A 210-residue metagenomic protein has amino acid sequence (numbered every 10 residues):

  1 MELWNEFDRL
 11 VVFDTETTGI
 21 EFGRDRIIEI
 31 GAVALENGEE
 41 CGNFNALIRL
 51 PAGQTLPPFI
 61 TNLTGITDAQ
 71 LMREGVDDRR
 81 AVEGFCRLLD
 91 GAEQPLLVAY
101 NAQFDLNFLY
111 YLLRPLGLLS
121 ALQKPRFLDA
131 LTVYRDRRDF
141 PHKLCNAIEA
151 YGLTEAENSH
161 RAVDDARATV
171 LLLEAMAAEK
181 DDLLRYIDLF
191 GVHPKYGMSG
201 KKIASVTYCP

Functional and structural regions predicted by a protein language model:
M1-E2, L171-P210: Acidic two-metal-ion nuclease catalytic site recognized across multiple nuclease folds, prominently DnaQ/RNase D-T
M1-R114, A121-L122, C145-E157: Conserved non-catalytic scaffold segment of RNase H-like nuclease domains
T17-G19, T132, A168: Short, glycine/acidic-enriched loop or turn micro-motifs at the edges of active sites
L109, V133, T169-L173: Buried hydrophobic packing segments
K124-L131, A150, H160: A contiguous pocket-lining binding segment that forms or flanks enzyme active sites
R126-H142: Short alpha-helix plus adjacent loop in nuclease-associated cores
A156, R161-A162, D181-R185: Short, charged, surface-exposed loops that flank catalytic or proteolytic processing sites
R161-A175: Acidic, divalent-metal-coordinating active-site segment for phosphoryl/phosphodiester hydrolysis, typified by short
